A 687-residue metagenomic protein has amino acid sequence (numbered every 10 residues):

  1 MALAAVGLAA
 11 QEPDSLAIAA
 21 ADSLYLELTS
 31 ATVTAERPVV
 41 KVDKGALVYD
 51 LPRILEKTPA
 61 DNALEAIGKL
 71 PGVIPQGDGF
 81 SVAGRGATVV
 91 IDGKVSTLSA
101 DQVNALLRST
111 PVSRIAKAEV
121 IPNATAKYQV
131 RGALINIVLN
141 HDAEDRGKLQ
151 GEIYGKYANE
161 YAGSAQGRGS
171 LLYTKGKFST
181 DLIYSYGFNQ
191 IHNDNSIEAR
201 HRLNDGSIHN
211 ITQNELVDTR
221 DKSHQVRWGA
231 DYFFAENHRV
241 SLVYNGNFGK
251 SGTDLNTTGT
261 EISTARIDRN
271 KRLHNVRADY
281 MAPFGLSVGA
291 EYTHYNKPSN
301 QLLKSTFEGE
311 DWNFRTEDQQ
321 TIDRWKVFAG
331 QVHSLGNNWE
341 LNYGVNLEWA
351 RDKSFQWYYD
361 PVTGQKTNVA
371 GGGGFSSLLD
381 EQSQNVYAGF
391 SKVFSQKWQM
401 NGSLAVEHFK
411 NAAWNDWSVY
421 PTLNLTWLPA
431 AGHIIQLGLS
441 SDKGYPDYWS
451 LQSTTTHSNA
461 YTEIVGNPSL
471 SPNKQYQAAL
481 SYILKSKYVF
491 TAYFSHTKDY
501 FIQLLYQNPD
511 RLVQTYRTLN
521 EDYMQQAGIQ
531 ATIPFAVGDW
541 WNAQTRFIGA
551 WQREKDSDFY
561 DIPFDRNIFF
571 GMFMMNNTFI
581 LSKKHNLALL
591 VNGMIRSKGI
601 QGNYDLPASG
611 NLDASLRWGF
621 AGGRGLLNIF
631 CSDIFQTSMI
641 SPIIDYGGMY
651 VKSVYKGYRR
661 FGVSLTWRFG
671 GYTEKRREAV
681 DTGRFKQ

Functional and structural regions predicted by a protein language model:
M1-P13: Cleavable N-terminal targeting peptides that direct proteins into the secretory/outer-membrane pathway or into
A10-S30, E36-D254, A265-Y295, G330-N342 (+9 more regions): Membrane-proximal, glycine/serine-rich, low-complexity loop/turn segments characteristic of large bacterial
Y154-K156, I211-L216, T258-I267, N275 (+10 more regions): Extracellular loop and loop/strand-boundary signature of outer-membrane beta-barrel proteins
I197-G206, N247, N256-S263, L302-D311 (+10 more regions): Flexible, surface-exposed loop regions and adjacent strand-edge segments of Gram-negative outer-membrane beta-barrel
S223-G249, R266-P421, T426-G432, Y488-T491 (+2 more regions): Face-selective signature of the C-terminal outer-membrane beta-barrel domain
L480, A531, N577, L616 (+2 more regions): Hydrophobic, well-ordered secondary-structure elements that form the walls of internal hydrophobic environments
N520-K598: Gram-negative outer-membrane beta-barrel transporters
G549, E554, F573-F620, G625 (+2 more regions): C-terminal beta-barrel architecture of Gram-negative outer-membrane proteins
